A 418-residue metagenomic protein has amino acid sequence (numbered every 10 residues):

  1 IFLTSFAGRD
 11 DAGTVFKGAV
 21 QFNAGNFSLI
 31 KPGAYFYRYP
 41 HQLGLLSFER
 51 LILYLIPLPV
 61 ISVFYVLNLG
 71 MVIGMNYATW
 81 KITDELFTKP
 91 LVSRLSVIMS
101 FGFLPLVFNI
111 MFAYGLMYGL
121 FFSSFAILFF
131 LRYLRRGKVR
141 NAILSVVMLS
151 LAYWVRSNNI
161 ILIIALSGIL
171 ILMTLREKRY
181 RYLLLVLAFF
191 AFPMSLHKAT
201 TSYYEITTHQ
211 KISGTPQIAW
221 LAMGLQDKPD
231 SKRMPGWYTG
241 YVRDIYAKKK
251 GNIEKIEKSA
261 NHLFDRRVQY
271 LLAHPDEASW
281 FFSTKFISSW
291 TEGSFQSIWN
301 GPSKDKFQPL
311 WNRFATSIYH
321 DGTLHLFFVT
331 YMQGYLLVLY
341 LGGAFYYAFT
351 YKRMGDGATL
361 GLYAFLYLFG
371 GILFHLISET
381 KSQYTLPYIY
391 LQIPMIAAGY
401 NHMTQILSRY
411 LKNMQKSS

Functional and structural regions predicted by a protein language model:
T4-V20, A24-L51, L55-P59, I256-A260 (+1 more regions): Extracytoplasmic catalytic/substrate-binding loops of multi-pass membrane glycan-assembly enzymes
L29-I30, G44-L67, F87-P90, P105 (+1 more regions): Juxtamembrane segments of multi-pass membrane glycosylation machinery that transfer sugars from lipid-linked donors
S62-V63, N68, T284-L368: Membrane-interface anchor segments at the N-terminal boundary of transmembrane helices in multi-pass membrane enzymes
F64-M71, I98-F125, F130, V139 (+2 more regions): Multi-pass, polyprenyl lipid-linked donor-dependent membrane glycosyltransferases
V66-F87, F125, G342-Y346: Transmembrane-helix motifs of polytopic, lipid-linked glycan transferases
T79-G102, G357-L362: Transmembrane-helix signature of polytopic, membrane-embedded enzymes that assemble or transfer cell-envelope glycans
N141-R156, L166-G168, L185-P193: Membrane-interface alpha helices of multi-pass inner-membrane proteins
Y204-F307: Membrane-proximal stem/loop segments at transmembrane-domain junctions that anchor or position
